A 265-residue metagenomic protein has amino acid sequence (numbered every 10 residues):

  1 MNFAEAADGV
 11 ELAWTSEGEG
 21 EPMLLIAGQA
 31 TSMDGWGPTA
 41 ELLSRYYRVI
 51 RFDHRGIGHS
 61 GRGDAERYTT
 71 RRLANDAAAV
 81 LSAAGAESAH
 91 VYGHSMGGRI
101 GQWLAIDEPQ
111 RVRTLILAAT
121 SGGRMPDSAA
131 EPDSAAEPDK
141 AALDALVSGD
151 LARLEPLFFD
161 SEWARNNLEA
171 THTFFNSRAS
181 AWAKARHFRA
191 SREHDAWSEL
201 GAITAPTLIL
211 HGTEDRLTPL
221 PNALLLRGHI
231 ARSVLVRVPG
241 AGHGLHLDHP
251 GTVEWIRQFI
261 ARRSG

Functional and structural regions predicted by a protein language model:
A6-G61: Conserved HGGG/HGGXW glycine-rich cap/lid loop of the alpha/beta-hydrolase fold
R51, R55-Y92: Active-site loop/oxyanion-hole signature of alpha/beta-hydrolase fold enzymes
G93, G97, G101: Gly/Ala-rich beta-loop-alpha elbow adjacent to hydrolase catalytic centers
Q102-D107, R113-S148, A183: Flexible "cap/lid" loop of the alpha/beta hydrolase fold
G149-E199: Conserved alpha/beta-hydrolase catalytic His-Asp/Glu region
I203, I209-H211, D215: Short beta-strand/loop motif that positions the catalytic acidic residue of the alpha/beta-hydrolase fold
R216-N222: Conserved alpha/beta-hydrolase "acid-adjacent" motif
A241-V253: Catalytic histidine-centered segment of alpha/beta-hydrolase-like enzymes
